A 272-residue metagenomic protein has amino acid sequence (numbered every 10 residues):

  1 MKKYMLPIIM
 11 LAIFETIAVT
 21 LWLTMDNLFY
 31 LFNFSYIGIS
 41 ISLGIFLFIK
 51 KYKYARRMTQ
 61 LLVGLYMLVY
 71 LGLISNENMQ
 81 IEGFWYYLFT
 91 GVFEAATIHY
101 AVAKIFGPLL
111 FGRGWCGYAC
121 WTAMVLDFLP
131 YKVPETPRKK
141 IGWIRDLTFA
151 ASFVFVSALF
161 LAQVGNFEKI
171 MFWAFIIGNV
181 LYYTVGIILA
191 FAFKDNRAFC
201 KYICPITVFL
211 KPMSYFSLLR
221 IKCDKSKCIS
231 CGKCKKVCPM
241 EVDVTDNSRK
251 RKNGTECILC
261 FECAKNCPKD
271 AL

Functional and structural regions predicted by a protein language model:
M1-T245, T255, K265, K269-L272: Non-ligating segments of multi-cofactor redox enzymes
N247-C260: Short linker/helix segments within small regulatory modules
